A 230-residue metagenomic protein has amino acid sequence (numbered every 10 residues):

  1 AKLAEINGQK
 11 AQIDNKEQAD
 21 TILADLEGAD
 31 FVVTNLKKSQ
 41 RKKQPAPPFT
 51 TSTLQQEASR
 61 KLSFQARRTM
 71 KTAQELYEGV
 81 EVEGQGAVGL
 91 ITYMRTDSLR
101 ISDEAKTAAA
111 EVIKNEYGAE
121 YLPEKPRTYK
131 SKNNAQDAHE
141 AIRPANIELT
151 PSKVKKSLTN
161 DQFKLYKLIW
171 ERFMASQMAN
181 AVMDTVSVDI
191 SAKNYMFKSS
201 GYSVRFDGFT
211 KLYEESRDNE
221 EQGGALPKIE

Functional and structural regions predicted by a protein language model:
A1-Q74, V112-E124, S131, L149-E230: Long, highly charged, low-complexity internal segments
T53-E57, L90, A141: A general alpha-helix detector
E57, M94-T96, A145-I147: Short strand-loop junctions, especially beta-strand C-caps/beta-turns that link beta-sheets to coils or alpha-helices
F64-S131, A135-Q136: Extended, well-ordered alpha-helical scaffold/bundle regions in very large, multi-domain proteins
V82, I147-E148: Short connector loops/turns at beta-strand edges and beta->alpha or beta->beta junctions
H139-P144, Y166: Inter-lobe coupling/hinge region of RecA-like P-loop helicase motors
